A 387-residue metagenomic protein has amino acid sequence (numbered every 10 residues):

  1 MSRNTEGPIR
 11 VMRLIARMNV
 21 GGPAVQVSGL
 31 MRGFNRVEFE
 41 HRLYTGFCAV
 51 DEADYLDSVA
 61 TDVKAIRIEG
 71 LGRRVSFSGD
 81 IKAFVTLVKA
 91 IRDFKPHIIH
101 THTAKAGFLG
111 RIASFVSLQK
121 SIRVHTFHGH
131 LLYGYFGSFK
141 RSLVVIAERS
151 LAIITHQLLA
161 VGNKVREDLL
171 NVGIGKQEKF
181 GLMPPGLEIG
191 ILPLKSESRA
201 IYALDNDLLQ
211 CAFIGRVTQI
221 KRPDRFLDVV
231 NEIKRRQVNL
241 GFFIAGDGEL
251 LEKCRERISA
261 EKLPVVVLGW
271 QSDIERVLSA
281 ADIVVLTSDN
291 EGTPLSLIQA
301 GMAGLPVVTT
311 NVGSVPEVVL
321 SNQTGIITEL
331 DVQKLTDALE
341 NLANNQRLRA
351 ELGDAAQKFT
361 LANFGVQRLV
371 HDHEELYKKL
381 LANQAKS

Functional and structural regions predicted by a protein language model:
R3, G7-I9, R13-G21, V25-G79 (+1 more regions): N-terminal strand-loop element at the rim of the active site of nucleotide-sugar-dependent glycosyltransferases
A24-R32, L209, F213-E232, E249-K253 (+1 more regions): A conserved mid-protein helix/loop that constitutes part of the nucleotide-sugar donor-binding site
E52-D57, L192-D205, Q210, D372: A short helix/loop element that forms part of the nucleotide-sugar donor recognition site in Leloir-type
I153-F180, L187-I189: A short, active-site helix/loop in glycosyltransferases that binds the activated sugar's phosphate group
W270, D289: Aromatic "clamp/platform" in nucleotide-sugar-dependent glycosyltransferases that forms part of the donor/acceptor
P306-T309, V319: Short hydrophobic beta-strand element within catalytic cores of glycosyltransferases and related nucleotide-activated
S321-N322, I326-Q333, N341-R347: Conserved acidic donor-binding segment of nucleotide-sugar-dependent glycosyltransferases
N341, L348-N363, L369-E375: A short, well-ordered alpha-helix in the C-terminal region of glycosyltransferases
